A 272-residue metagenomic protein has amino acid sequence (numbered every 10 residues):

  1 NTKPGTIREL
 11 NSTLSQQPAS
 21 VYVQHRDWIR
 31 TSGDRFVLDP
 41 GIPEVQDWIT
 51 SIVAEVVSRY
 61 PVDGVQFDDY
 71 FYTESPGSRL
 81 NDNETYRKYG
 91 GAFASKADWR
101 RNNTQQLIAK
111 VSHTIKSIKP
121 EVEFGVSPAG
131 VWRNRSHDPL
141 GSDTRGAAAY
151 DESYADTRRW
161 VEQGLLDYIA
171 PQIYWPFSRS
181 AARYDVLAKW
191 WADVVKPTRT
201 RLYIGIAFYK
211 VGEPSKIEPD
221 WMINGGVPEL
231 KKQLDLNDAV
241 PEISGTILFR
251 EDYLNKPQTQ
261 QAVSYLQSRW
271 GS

Functional and structural regions predicted by a protein language model:
N1-R59, D151-A155: Active-site-adjacent "subsite" loops/lids of carbohydrate-active enzymes
N1-T6, Q66-T73, A97-Y150, T200-Y209: Aromatic-lined carbohydrate-recognition surfaces of secreted/lumenal glycan-active proteins
T31-T50, G91-T104, R145-G146, P171-S178 (+1 more regions): The substrate-binding groove and active-site-proximal loops of carbohydrate-active enzymes, especially glycoside
P40, E44-E55, W99, N103-K110 (+7 more regions): Extracytoplasmic/secreted proteins, especially bacterial periplasmic and envelope-associated proteins
E55-D63, Q106-F124, R159, Q163-L166 (+2 more regions): A structural motif corresponding to the C-terminal end of an alpha-helix and its immediate exit/capping segment
Q66, S117-I118, E123-A170, W175-L187 (+1 more regions): Substrate-binding cleft/loops of secretory-pathway carbohydrate-active enzymes
D69-G90: Glycine-rich, proline-tolerant flexible connector loops at the mouths of alpha/beta enzymes
Y154-S180, W191-S272: Substrate-binding cleft of secreted/luminal carbohydrate-active enzymes
